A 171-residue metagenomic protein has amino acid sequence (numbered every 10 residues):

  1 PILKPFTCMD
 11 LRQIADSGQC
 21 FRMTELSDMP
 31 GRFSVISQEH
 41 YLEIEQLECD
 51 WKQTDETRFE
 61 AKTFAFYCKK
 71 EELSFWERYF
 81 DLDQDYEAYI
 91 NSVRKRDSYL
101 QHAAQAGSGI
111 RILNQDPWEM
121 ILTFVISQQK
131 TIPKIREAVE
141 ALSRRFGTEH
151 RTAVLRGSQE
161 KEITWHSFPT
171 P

Functional and structural regions predicted by a protein language model:
P1-P171: HhH-family (HhH-GPD) DNA N-glycosylase catalytic core used in base-excision repair
